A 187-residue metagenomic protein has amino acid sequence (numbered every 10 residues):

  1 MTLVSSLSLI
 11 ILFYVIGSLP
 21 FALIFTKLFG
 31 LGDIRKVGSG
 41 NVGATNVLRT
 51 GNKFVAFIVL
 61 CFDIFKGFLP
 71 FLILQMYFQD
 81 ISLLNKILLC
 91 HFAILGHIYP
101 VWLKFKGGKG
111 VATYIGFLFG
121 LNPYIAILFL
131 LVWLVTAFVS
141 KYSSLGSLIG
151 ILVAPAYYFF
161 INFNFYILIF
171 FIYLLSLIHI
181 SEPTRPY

Functional and structural regions predicted by a protein language model:
M1-S8, L69-L88, F119-A126, F159-F170: Helix-coil boundary and interhelical linker segments in multi-pass alpha-helical membrane proteins
S5, V55-C61, F65-V101, W133-L134: Nucleotide and nucleotide-moiety/phosphate-recognizing core
L9, F13-S18, A22, T26 (+11 more regions): Alpha-helical transmembrane segments in multi-pass membrane proteins
L23-A56: Cytosolic, membrane-interface loops and tails of multi-pass inner-membrane proteins
G32-N41, W102-I115, Y142-G150: Short, non-helical or kinked segments that cap or interrupt transmembrane helices
L48-G51, L74-F78, F92, G108-S140 (+1 more regions): Interfacial segments of multi-pass membrane proteins
I127, S143-G150, N162-L175: Loop-to-transmembrane alpha-helix initiation sites
I178-Y187: Single conserved hydrophobic/aromatic residue that forms the stacking wall/gate of nucleotide- or nucleobase-binding
